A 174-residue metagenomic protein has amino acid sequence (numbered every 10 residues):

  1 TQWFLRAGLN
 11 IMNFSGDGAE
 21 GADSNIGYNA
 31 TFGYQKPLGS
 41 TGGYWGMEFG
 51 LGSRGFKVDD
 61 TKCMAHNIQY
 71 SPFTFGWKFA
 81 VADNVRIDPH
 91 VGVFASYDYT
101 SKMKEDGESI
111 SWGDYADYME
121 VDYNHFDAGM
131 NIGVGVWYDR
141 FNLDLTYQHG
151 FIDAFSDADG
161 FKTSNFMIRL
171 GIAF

Functional and structural regions predicted by a protein language model:
T1, P37-G43, A80-I87: Short loop/turn motifs that connect adjacent beta-strands in outer-membrane beta-barrel proteins
T1-Q35: Short glycine/proline- and aromatic-enriched beta-strand/turn motifs that initiate or cap beta-hairpins
T1-W3, A22-Y28, M64-S71, V85-I87 (+3 more regions): Residues that define the transmembrane beta-barrel architecture of outer-membrane proteins
A7-L9, Y28-K36, F49-L51, F73-W77 (+5 more regions): Residues on the lipid-exposed face of transmembrane beta-strands in outer-membrane beta-barrel proteins
N10-F14, G52-F56, F94-T100, Q148-I152: Structural signature of outer-membrane beta-barrel domains
S15-A22, K57-M64, S101-I110, F155-F161: Outer-membrane beta-barrel translocator domains and adjoining extracellular loop/strand segments of Gram-negative
G18-A22, Q35, T61-A65, W77-F79 (+3 more regions): Outer-membrane beta-barrel proteins
E48-G50, R54-K57, D117-F174: Predominantly the C-terminal beta-signal and adjacent terminal strand-loop region of outer-membrane beta-barrel
